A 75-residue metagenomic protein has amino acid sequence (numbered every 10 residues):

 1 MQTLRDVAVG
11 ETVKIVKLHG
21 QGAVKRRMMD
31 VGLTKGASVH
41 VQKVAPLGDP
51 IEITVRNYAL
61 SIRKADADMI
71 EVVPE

Functional and structural regions predicted by a protein language model:
M1-Q2: Absolute protein N-terminus
V24-R27: Short alpha-helix capping/helix-loop boundary micro-motifs
A45-E75: C-terminal structural segments of small proteins and small subunits
